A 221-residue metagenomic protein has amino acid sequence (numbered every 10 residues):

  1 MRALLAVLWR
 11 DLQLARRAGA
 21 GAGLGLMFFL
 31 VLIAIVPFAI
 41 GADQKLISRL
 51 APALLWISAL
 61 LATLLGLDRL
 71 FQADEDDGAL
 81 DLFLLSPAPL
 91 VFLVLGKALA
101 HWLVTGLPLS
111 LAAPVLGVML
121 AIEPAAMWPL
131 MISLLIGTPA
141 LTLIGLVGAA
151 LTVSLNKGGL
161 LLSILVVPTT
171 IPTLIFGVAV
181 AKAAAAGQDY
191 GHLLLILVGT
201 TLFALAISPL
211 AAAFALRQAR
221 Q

Functional and structural regions predicted by a protein language model:
M1-G25: Aromatic- and glycine-rich beta-strand/loop motifs that create alpha-glucan
Q13, R17, V91-P108, S133 (+1 more regions): Alpha-helical transmembrane segments of multi-pass membrane proteins
G19-G41, I57-A59, L165, T169-F176 (+1 more regions): Hydrophobic alpha-helical transmembrane segments of multi-pass membrane transport/permease proteins
A51-L67: Long, hydrophobic alpha-helical segments
L64-L84, A98: Transmembrane helix boundary and interhelical loop/hinge segments in multi-pass membrane proteins
L95-L120, A140, I144, G177-V178: Hydrophobic alpha-helical transmembrane segments that constitute the membrane-spanning cores of multi-pass membrane
W128, S133-V167, R217-Q221: A structural motif at transmembrane helix-loop-helix junctions in multipass membrane proteins
L205-Q221: Junction motif at the cytosolic side of a transmembrane helix
